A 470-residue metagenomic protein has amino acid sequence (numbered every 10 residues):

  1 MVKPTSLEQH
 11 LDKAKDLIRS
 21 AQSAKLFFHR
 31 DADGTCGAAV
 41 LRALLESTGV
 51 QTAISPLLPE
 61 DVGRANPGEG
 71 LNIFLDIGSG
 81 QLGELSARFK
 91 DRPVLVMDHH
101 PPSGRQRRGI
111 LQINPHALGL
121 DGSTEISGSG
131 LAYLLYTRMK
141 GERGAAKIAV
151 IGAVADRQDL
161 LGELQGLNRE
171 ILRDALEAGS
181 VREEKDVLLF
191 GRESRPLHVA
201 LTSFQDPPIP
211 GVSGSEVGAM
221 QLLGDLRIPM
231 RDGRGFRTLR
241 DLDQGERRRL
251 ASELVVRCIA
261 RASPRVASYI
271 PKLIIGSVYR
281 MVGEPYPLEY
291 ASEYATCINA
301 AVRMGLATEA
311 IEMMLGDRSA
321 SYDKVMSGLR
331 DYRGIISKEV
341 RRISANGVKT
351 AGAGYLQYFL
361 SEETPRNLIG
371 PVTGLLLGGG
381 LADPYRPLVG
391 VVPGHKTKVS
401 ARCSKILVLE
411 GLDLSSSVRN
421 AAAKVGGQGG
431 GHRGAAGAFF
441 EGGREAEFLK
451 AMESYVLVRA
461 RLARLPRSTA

Functional and structural regions predicted by a protein language model:
M1-C297, A301-A470: Replace "Mg2+/Mn2+-dependent" with "divalent metal-dependent
